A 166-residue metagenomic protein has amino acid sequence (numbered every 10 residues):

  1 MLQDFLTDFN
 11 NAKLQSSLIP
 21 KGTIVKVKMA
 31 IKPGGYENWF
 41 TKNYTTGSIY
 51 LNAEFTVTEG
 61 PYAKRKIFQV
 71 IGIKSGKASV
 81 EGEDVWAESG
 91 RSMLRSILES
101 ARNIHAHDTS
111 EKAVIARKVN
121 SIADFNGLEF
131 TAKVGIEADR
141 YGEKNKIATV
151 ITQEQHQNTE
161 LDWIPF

Functional and structural regions predicted by a protein language model:
M1-F166: Short beta-rich binding modules
